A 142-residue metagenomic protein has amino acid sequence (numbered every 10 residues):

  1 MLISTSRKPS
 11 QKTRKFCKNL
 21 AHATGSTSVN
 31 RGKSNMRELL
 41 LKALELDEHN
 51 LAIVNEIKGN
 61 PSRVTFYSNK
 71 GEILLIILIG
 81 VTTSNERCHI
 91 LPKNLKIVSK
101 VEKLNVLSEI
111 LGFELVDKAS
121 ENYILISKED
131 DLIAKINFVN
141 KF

Functional and structural regions predicted by a protein language model:
M1-F142: Phospho-regulatory, Ser/Thr- and acidic-rich intrinsically disordered linkers and terminal tails that flank modular
